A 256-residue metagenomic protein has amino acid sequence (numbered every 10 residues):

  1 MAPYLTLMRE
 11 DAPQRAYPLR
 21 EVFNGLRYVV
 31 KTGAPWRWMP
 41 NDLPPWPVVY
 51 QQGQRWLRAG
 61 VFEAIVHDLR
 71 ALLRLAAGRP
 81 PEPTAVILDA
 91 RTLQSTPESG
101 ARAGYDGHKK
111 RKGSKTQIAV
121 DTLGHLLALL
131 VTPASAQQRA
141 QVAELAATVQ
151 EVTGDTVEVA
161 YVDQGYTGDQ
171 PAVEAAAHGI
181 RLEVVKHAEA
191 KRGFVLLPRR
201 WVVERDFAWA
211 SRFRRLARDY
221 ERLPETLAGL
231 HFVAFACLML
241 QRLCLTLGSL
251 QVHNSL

Functional and structural regions predicted by a protein language model:
M1-L256: Short alpha-helical elements
